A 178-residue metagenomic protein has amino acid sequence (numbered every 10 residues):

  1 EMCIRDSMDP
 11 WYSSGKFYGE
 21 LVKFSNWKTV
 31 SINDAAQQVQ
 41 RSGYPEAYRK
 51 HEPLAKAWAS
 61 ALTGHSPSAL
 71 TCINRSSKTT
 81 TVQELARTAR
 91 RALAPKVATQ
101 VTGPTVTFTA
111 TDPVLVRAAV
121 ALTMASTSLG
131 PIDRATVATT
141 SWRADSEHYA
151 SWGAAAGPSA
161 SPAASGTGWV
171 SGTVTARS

Functional and structural regions predicted by a protein language model:
M2-I4: Short, small-residue-biased leader/transition segments that mark boundaries at the very start of proteins
D6-T136, R143-S178: Non-catalytic cell-wall polysaccharide-engagement segments
